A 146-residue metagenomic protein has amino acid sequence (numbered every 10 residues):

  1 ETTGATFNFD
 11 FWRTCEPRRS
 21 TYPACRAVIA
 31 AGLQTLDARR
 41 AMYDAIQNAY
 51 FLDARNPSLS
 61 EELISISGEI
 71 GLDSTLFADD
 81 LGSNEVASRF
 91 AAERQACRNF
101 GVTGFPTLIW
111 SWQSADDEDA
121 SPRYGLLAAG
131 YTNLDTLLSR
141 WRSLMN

Functional and structural regions predicted by a protein language model:
E1-A54, L59: Structural alpha/beta surface segment adjacent to cysteine/selenocysteine redox centers across thiol/disulfide enzymes
A45-N146: C-terminal cap of thioredoxin/glutaredoxin-like
